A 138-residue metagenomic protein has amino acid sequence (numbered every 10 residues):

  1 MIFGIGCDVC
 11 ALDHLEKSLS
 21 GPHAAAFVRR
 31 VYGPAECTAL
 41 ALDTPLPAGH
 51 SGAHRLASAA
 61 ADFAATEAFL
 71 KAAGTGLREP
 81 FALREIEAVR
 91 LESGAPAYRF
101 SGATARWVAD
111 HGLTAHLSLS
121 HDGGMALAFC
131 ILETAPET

Functional and structural regions predicted by a protein language model:
M1-T138: Core catalytic alpha/beta fold that binds nucleotide/phospho-ligands
